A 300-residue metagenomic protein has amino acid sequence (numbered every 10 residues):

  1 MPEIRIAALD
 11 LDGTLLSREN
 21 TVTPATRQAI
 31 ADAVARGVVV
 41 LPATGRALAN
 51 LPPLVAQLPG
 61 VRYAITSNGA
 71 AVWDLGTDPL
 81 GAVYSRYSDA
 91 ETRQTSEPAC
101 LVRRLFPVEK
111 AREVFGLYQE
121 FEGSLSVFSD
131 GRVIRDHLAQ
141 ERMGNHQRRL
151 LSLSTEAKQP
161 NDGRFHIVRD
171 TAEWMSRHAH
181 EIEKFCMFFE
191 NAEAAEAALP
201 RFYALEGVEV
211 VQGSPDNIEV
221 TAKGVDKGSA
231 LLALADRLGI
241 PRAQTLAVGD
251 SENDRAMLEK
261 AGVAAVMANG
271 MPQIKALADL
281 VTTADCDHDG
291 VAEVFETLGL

Functional and structural regions predicted by a protein language model:
P2-I6, V22-T23, A35, Y203 (+1 more regions): Mg2+-dependent phosphoryl-transfer enzymes with acidic/Ser/Thr/Gly-rich catalytic loops
D10: Active-site residues of response regulator receiver
N20-R36, R104-A111, I167-D170, A194 (+1 more regions): Short, acidic loop-to-helix structural element flanking the phosphoryl-transfer center in phosphate-processing enzymes
P24-R149: Active-site phosphate-binding/coordination module
V39, S124, E209, V263-A264 (+1 more regions): Residue-level detector of anion-binding/catalytic polar loops
Q57-G60, S67-N68, L205-E206, K260-A261 (+1 more regions): Short, structured coil segments at secondary-structure junctions
L117, F121-S124, F128-V248: Conserved acidic, metal-coordinating active-site core of Asp-based, Mg2+-dependent phosphoryl-transfer enzymes
